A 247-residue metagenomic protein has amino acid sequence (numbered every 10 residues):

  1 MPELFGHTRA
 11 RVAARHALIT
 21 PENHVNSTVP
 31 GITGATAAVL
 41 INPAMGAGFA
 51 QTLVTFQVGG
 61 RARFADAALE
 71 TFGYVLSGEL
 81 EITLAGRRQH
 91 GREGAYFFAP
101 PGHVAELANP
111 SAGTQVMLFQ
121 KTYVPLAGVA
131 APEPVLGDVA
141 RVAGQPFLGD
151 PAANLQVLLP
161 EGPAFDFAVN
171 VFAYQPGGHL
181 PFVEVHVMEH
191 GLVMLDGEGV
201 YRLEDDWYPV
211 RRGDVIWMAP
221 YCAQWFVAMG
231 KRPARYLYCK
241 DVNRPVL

Functional and structural regions predicted by a protein language model:
M1-G48, S111-F167: A short, N-terminal "cap"/entry segment at the start of jelly-roll beta-barrel domains of the cupin/DSBH fold
T20-P21, T33-V39, A50-A67, L155-P160 (+2 more regions): Conserved short histidine dyad/triad with adjacent acidic residue
M45, R88, P101-L126, R211-R212 (+1 more regions): Ligand-binding loop in jelly-roll beta-barrel domains
V58, A68-A85, V187-D205: Glycine- and acidic-residue-biased ligand/ion/polar-headgroup-sensing regions
F72, G86-P101, E204-P220: Short acidic-glycine-tyrosine-enriched beta hairpin
V157-L247: Structured core of small recognition/catalytic domains
